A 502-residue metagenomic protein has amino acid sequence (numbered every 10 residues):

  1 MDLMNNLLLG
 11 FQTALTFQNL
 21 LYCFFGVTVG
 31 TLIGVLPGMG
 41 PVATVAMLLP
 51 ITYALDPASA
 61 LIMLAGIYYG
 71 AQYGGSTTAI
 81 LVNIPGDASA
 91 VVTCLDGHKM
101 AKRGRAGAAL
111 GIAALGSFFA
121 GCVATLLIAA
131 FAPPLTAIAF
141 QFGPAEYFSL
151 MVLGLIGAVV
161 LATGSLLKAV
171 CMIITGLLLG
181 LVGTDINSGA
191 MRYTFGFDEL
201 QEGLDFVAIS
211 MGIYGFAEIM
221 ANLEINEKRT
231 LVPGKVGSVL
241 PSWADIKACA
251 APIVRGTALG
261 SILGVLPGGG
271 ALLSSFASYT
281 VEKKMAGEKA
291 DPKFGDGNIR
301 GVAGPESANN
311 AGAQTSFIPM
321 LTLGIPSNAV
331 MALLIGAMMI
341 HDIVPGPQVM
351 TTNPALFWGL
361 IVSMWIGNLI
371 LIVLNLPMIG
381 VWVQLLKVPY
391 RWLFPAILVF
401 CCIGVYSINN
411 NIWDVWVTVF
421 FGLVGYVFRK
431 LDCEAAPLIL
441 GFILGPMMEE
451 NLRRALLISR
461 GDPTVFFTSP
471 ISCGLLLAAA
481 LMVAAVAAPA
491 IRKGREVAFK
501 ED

Functional and structural regions predicted by a protein language model:
M1-A60, A139, M191-N298, V383 (+3 more regions): Helix-loop-helix hairpins and the membrane-proximal interhelical loops of multi-pass alpha-helical transport proteins
V27-P41, G70-N83, A158-T163, A258-P267 (+3 more regions): Transmembrane alpha-helix interface/packing and boundary motifs in multi-pass membrane proteins, characterized by
I33-V42, I80-V91, V123-L127, L263-L273 (+4 more regions): Short helix-coil transition sites and intra-membrane helix breaks within transmembrane domains of multi-pass
P41-I51, L64, A79-K99, A130 (+7 more regions): Re-entrant/interfacial helical elements at transmembrane boundaries that shape and gate the permeation pathway
A58-I62, K99-G116, E288-G301, A329-A332 (+1 more regions): Membrane-interface alpha-helices at helix entry/exit sites of multi-pass transporters
Y68-I80, G86, G297-L323, S327 (+1 more regions): A structural-propensity feature for long, helix-poor, extended segments
Y69-G74, L115-L127, L135, L179 (+3 more regions): Membrane-embedded alpha-helical segments of transport systems, primarily multispan ion/solute transporters
G111-E227, I340-G494: Membrane-embedded alpha-helical modules
